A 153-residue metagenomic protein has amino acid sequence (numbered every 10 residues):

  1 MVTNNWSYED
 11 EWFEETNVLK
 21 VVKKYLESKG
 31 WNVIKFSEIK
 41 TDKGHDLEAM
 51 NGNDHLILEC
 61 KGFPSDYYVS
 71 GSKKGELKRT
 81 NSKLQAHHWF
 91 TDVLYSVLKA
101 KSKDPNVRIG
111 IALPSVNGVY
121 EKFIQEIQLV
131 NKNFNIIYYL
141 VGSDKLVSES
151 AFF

Functional and structural regions predicted by a protein language model:
M1-K43, M50-N53, P64, K103-D104: Acidic-basic catalytic patches of nuclease active cores, encompassing PD-(D/E)XK and other metal-cofactor nuclease
W31-N32, V107, F134-I136: A structural micro-motif
S37-I39, P114-S115, G142-D144: Acidic carboxylate-rich catalytic motifs and surrounding loops in phosphoryl-/glycosyl-chemistry enzymes
D46-A49, E59: A short beta-strand motif that forms the metal-chelation/ATP-contact edge of phosphoryl-transfer active sites
H55-I57: Short, mixed charged/polar active-site loops that provide acid/base catalysis or chelate metal/phosphate cofactors
K61-V119, Q125-V130: Catalytic cores of nucleic-acid endonucleases
E126-F153: Charged, structured surface patches that assemble and position nucleic-acid processing machinery
